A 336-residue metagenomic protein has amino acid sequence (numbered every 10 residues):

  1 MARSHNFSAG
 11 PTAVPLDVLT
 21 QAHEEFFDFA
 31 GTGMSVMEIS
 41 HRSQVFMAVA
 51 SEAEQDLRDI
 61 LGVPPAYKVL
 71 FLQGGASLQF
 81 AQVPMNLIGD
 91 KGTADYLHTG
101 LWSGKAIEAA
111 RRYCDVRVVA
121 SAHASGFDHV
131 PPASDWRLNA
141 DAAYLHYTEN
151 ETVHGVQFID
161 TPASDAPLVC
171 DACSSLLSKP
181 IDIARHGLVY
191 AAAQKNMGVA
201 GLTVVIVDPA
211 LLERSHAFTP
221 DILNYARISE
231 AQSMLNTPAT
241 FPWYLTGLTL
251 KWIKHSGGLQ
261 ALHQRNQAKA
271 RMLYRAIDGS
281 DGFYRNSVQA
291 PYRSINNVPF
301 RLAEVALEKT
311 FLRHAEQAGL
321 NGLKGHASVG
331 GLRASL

Functional and structural regions predicted by a protein language model:
R3-E54: A glycine-/small-polar-enriched, mobile loop at the entrance of the PLP active site in fold-type I
N6, V298-E304, L320-L336: Conserved PLP-binding active-site segment of the aspartate aminotransferase-like
G10, A110, S121-L176: Active-site phosphate-binding strand-loop segment of PLP-dependent enzymes
P15, A193-Y274: Active-site C-terminal subdomain of aminotransferase-like
T32-Q79, N86, G100-L101, A109: Conserved N-terminal alpha-helix of the aminotransferase class I/II PLP-enzyme fold
S77-L145: PLP-dependent aminotransferase-like
V169, I183-Q194: Conserved active-site segment immediately N-terminal to the catalytic lysine that forms the internal aldimine
Y284-A315: Conserved PLP-binding catalytic core of the aspartate aminotransferase-like
